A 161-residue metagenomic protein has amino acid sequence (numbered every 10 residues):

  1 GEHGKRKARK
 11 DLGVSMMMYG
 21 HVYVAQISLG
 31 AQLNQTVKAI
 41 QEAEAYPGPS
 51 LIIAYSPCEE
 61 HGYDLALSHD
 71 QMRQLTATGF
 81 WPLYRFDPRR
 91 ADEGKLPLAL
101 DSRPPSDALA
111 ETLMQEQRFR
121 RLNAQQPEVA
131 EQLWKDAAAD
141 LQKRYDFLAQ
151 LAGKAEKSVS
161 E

Functional and structural regions predicted by a protein language model:
G1-P104: Glycine-rich ThDP/TPP pyrophosphate-binding loop and its adjacent helix/strand module within ThDP-dependent enzymes
S68-E161: Conserved acidic/glycine
